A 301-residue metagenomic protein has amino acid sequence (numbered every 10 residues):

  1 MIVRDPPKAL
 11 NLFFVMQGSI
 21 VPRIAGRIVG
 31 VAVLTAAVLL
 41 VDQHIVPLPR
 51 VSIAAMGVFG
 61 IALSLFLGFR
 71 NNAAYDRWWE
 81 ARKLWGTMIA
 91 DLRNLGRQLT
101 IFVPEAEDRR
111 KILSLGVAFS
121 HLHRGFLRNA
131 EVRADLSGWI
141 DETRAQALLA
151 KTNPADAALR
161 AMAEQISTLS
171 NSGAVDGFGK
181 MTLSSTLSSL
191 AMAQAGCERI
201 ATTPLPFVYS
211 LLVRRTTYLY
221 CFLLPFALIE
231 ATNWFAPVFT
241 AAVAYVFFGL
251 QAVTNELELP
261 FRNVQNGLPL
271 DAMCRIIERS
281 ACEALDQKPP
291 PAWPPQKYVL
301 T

Functional and structural regions predicted by a protein language model:
M1-A90, E105, T232-N233, R279-T301: N-terminal juxtamembrane/topogenic regions of multi-pass membrane proteins
R23-I28, E198-E230: Transmembrane alpha-helical segments and their cytosolic interface motifs in multi-pass membrane proteins
V33-P49, Y218-F247, Q251: Juxtamembrane "helix exit" motif at the C-terminal ends of alpha-helical transmembrane segments in multi-pass membrane
A74-W78, Q98, G249-P260: Membrane-spanning helices that line or support transport/gating and their immediate boundary helices in channels
W78-L95, T186-Q194, I200, V264-G267 (+1 more regions): Intracellular alpha-helical coupling/juxtamembrane segments of multi-pass membrane proteins
G96-Y209: Structured inter-helical modules in multipass membrane proteins
T202-V213, L228-A241, A252-P260: Short conserved catalytic/interaction loops centered on acidic-Pro-aromatic/His motifs
A244, V253-T301: Cytosolic/matrix-facing juxtamembrane and C-terminal tails of multi-pass cellular membrane proteins
